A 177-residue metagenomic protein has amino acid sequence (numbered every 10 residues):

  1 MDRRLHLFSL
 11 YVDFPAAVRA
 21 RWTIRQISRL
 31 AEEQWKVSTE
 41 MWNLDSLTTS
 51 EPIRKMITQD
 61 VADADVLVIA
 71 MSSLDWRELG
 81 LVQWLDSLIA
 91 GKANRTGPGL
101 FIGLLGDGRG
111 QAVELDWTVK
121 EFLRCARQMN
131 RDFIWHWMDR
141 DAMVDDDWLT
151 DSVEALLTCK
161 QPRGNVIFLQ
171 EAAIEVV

Functional and structural regions predicted by a protein language model:
M1-R29: A short, flexible N-terminal coil/short beta segment enriched in small residues
F14-A17, S46-T49, V68-E78, D107-A112: Short acidic, S/G/P-rich loop/turn micro-motifs used as interaction or catalytic elements
L30-T48: A short beta-strand-loop structural module common to alpha/beta enzyme folds
L47-D60, L81: Glycine-rich, highly charged phosphate/nucleotide-binding loops
R54-S73: Short, structured active-site "lid" loops
R77-G97: A short, gly/pro- and small-residue-rich
G106-D141: Short, glycine-/small-residue-rich phosphate/pyrophosphate-handling segment
D139-V177: Glycine-rich phosphate/pyrophosphate-binding loop and the adjoining helix
